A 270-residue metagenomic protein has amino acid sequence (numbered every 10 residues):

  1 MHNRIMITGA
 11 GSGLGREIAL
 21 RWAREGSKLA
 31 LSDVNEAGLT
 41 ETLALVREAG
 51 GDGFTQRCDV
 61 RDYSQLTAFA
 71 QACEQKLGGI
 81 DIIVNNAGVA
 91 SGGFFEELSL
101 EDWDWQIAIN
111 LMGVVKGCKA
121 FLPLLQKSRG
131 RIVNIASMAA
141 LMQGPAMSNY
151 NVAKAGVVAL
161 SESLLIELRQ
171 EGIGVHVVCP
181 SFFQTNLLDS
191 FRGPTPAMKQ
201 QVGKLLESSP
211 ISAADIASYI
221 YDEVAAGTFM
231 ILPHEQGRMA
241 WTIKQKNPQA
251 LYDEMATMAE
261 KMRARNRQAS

Functional and structural regions predicted by a protein language model:
G9-S12: Conserved glycine-rich cofactor-binding loop
E25, M142, S163-G174: Active-site-adjacent segment of SDR/Rossmann-fold oxidoreductases
E36-A37, R57-A68, L100: The beta1-alpha1 cofactor-binding region of Rossmann-like NAD(H)/NADP(H)-dependent oxidoreductases
F94-F95, S99-W105: Substrate-binding pocket helix/loop in short-chain dehydrogenase/reductase
C118, A153: Active-site helix of classical SDR
S137: Residue(s) in the substrate-gating loop at a strand-loop-helix junction that position the organic substrate next
Q170-E235: SDR active-site lid
